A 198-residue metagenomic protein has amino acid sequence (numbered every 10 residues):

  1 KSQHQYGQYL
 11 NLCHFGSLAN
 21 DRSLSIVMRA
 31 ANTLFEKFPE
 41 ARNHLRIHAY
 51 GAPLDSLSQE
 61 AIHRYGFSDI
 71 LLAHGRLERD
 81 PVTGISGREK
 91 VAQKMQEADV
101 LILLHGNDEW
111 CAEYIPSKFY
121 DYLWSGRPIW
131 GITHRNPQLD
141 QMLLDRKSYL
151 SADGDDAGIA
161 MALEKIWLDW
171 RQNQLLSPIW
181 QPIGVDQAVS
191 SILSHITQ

Functional and structural regions predicted by a protein language model:
H4-R22, M28-A31: Conserved donor-binding/catalytic core segment of Leloir-type glycosyltransferases
R22, E78-K94, L101-Y120, W130-Q141: Nucleotide-sugar-dependent
S25-A41: Short hydrophobic signal-anchor/transmembrane segments that target glycosyltransferases and glycosylation machinery
F38, R42-H44, H48-A52, S56-A92: Nucleotide-activated donor-binding/catalytic signature segment of Leloir-type glycosyltransferases, i.e., the conserved
Q96-E97, W124: Flexible glycine/serine/alanine-rich "lid" or loop that lines and gates the nucleotide-sugar donor pocket in diverse
H134-K165: Change "using UDP/GDP/dTDP sugars" to "using nucleotide sugars
D153-M161, L168-Q198: A charged, aromatic-enriched C-terminal amphipathic alpha-helix characteristic of glycosyltransferases across folds
